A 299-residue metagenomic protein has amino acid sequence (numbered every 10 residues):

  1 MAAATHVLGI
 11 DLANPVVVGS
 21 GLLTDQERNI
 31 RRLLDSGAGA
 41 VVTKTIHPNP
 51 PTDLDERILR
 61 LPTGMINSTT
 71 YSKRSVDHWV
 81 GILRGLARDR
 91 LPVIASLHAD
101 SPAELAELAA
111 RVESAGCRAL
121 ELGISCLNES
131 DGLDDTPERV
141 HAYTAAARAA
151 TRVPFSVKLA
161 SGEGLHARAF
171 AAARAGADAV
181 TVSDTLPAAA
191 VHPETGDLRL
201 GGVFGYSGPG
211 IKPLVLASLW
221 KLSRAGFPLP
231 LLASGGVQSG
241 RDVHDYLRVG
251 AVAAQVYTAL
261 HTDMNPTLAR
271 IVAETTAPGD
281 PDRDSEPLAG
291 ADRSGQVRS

Functional and structural regions predicted by a protein language model:
M1-P92, I271: N-terminal capping/small domains of soluble enzymes
D11-V17, D89-A95, A150-A160, L222-S234: Short beta-strand/loop segments at the ligand-binding rim of alpha/beta enzyme cores
G21-L23, S96-D100, L159-G164, K212 (+1 more regions): Glycine-rich beta-to-alpha transition loops that act as phosphate-gripper elements at the mouths of alpha/beta enzyme
R28-R32, A103-S114, G162-A175, L222-F227 (+1 more regions): Catalytic cores of alpha/beta
T43-P48, A119-N128, A179-A189, G236-V237 (+1 more regions): Glycine-rich phosphate-binding active-site loops on the catalytic face of alpha/beta enzymes
D53-G64, V191-F204, R248, A253 (+1 more regions): C-terminal helical cap(s) of enzyme catalytic domains, especially alpha/beta-barrels
I58-D134: Active-site beta->alpha loop and helix N-cap motifs at the rims of alpha/beta catalytic domains
G64-N67, K73, I124-R139, R168-F227 (+1 more regions): Glycine/Thr-rich beta-alpha phosphate-binding loop at enzyme active sites
